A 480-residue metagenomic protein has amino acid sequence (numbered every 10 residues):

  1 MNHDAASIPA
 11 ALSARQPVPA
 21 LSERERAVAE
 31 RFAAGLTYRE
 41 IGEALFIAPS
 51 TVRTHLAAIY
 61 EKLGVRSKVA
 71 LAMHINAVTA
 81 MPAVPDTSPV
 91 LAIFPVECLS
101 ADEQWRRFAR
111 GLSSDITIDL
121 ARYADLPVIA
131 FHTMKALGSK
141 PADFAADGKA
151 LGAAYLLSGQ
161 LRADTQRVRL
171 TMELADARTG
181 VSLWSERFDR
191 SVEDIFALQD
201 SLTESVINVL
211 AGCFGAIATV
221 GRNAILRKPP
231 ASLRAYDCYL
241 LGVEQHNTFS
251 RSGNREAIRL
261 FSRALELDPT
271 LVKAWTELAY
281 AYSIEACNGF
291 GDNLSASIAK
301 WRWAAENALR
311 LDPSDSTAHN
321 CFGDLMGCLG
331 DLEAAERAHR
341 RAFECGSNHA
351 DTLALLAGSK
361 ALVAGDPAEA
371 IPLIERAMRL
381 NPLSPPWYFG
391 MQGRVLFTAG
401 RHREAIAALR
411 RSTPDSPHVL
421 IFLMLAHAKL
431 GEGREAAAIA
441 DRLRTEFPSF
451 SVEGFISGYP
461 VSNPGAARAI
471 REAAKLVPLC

Functional and structural regions predicted by a protein language model:
M1-P17, A77-P89, R227: Intrinsically disordered or compositionally simple regulatory linkers and C-terminal tails in signal-transduction
H3, S7-R53, A57, K62 (+1 more regions): Helix-turn-helix DNA-binding segment
E61-N76: Short, Lys/Arg-enriched C-terminal cap helix and immediately downstream tail that follows
V84-R110: A structural "domain/chain start" motif
R110-L260: Catalytic-center loop of serine/cysteine hydrolases
G212-R227, A335, A370-P372, G400-A407: Repeat-mediated protein-protein interaction surfaces in helical alpha-solenoids
A235-N348, A354-L362, R376-M391, T398 (+1 more regions): Short coil/linker segments at helix-helix boundaries
A304-A305, H339, T352-A354, K360-C480: Alpha-helical protein-protein interaction modules
